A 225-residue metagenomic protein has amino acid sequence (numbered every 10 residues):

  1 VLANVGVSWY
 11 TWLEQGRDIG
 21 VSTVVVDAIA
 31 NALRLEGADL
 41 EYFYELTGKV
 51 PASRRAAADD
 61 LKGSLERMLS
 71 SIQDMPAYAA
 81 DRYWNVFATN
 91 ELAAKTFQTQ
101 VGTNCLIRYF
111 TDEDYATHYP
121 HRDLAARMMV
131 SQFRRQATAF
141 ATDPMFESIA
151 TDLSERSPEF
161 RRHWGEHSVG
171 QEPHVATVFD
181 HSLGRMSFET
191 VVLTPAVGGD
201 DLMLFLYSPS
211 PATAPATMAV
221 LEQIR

Functional and structural regions predicted by a protein language model:
A3-G20, A28-A30: Recognition helix of helix-turn-helix/homeodomain-like DNA-binding domains that insert into the DNA major groove
W9-L13, T89, F133, F188: Tryptophan-centric aromatic hotspots in well-structured domains and transmembrane helices
W12-Q15, E45, T111: Phosphate-coordinating loops and pocket residues in cytosolic domains that bind phosphorylated ligands
I19-D60, S64: Short amphipathic recognition helices of helix-turn-helix/homeodomain-type DNA-binding modules
L61-A80, A93: Sensory modules in modular signal-transduction proteins
A77, V86, A176-T177: Generic short beta-strand
A80-R162, E166-Q171, G199, S208-P211 (+1 more regions): PAS-family sensory domains
S168-R225: Low-complexity, glycine/alanine/valine/leucine- and proline-rich hydrophobic stretches
